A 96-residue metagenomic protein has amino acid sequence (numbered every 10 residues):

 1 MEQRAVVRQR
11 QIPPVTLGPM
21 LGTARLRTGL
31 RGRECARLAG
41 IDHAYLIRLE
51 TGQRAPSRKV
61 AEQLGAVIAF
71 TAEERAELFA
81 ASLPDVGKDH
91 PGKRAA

Functional and structural regions predicted by a protein language model:
M1-T28, E62: A short, Lys/Arg-rich alpha-helix, primarily the initiator
E2-R8, R58-E62, A66-A96: Short amphipathic recognition helices of helix-turn-helix/homeodomain-type DNA-binding modules
L21, G32, H43, R58-A61: Helix-turn-helix DNA-binding elements, focusing on the entry/boundary residues of the two helices that contact DNA
R25, A36, G65: The alpha-helix within a helix-turn-helix
T28-R48: Short alpha-helical DNA-recognition segment
E34, Y45, A55, E74-E77: Residues in the helix-turn-helix
H43, R54, S82-L83: Short secondary-structure boundary/hinge segments and terminal tails
T51: Short, conserved catalytic or interaction motifs in soluble domains
